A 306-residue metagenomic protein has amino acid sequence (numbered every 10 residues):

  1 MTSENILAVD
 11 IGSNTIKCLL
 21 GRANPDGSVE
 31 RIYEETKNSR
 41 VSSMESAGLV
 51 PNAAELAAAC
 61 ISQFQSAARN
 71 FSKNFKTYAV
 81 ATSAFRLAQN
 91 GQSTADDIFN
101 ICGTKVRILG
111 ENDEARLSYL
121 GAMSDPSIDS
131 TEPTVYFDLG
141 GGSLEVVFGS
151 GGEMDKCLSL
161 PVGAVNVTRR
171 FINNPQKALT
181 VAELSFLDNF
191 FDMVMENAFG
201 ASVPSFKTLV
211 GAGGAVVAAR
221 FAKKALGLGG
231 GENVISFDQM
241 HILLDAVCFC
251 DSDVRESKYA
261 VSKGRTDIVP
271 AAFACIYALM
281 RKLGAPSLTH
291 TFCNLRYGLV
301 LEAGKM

Functional and structural regions predicted by a protein language model:
T2-E30: N-terminal basic/disordered segments at the start of proteins
I6-D10, T134-D138, L209: Short glycine-aspartate micro-motif
T15-K17, S143, V216, S287: Structural motif
I16-L20, L144-F148, G298-L299: Short beta-strand scaffold segments in enzyme catalytic cores
G27-N38, S72: N-terminal glycine-rich anion-binding loops that anchor highly charged ligand groups
S39-S66, N70, A84-T94, N100-P133 (+2 more regions): Helical "lid/coupling" subdomains associated with nucleotide-phosphate turnover
V135-S143, V147: A generic, well-ordered mixed alpha/beta core segment in the N-terminal half of proteins
